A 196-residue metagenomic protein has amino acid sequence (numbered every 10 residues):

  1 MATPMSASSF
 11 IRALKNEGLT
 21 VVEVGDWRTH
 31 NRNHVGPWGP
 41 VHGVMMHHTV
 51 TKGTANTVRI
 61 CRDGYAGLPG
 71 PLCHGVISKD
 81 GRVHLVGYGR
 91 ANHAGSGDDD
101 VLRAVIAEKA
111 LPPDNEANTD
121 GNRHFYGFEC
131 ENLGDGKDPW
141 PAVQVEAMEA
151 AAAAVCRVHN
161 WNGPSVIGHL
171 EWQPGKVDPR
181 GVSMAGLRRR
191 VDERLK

Functional and structural regions predicted by a protein language model:
M1-G121: N-terminal catalytic cores of peptidoglycan-degrading enzymes
M1-V21, H34-W38, E116-K196: Basic/polar, cationic surfaces and motifs that engage anionic cell-wall and phosphate/carboxylate ligands
